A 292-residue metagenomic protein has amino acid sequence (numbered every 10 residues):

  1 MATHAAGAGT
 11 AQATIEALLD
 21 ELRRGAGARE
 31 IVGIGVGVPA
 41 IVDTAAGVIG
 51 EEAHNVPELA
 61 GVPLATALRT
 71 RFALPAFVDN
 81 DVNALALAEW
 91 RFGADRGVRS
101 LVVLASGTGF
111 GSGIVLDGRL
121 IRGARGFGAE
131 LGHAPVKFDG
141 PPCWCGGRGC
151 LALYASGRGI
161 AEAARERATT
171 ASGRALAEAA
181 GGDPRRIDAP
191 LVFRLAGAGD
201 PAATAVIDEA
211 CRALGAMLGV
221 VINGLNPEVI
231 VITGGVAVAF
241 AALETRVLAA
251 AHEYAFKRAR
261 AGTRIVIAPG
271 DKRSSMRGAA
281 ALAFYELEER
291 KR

Functional and structural regions predicted by a protein language model:
M1-A2, A53-H54, R125: Short clusters of small/polar residues that mark proteolytic maturation junctions
M1-G33, D43-V48, T66-L74, A88-V98 (+2 more regions): ATP-binding/phosphotransfer module of carbohydrate and carboxylate kinases, centering on a glycine-rich
G35-P39, V102-G109, G113-V115: Short beta-strand segments
G47-G61: A charged helix-plus-loop insertion that forms the helical arch/lid used to bind and gate nucleic-acid substrates
A76-N80: General beta-strand structural signal in soluble alpha/beta enzymes
D81, G107, A279: Active-site glycine-centered loops adjacent to acidic/histidine catalytic or metal-binding residues that shape
V82-A86: Active-site-adjacent loop/helix segments that line or gate small-molecule/cofactor pockets in enzymes
F127-E130: Structural signature of FAD isoalloxazine-binding scaffolds in flavoprotein oxidoreductases
